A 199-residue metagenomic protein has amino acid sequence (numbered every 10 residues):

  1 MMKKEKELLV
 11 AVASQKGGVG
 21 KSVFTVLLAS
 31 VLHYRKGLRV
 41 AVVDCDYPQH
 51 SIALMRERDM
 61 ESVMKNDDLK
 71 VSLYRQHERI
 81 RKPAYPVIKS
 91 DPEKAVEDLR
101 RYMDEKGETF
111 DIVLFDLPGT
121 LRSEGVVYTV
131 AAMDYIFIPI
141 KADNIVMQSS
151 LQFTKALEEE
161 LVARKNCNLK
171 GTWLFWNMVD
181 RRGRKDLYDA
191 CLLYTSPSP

Functional and structural regions predicted by a protein language model:
M2-L32: Walker A (P-loop) phosphate-binding motif
A13-V19, Y34-I112, G119: P-loop/Walker-type NTP enzyme "switch/lid" segment
V42, F115, I138, L174-W176: Structural beta-sheet core signal
V126-D143: Inter-motif core of Ras-like GTPase G domains
I145-Q152: Short, charged, surface-exposed secondary-structure boundary motifs
A156-L161: Conserved C-terminal guanine-recognition region of P-loop GTPase G domains, centered on the G4
L174-K185: G-domain G4 guanine-recognition motif of GTPases
Y194-P199: Conserved small/polar residues in nucleotide/adenosyl-binding loops
